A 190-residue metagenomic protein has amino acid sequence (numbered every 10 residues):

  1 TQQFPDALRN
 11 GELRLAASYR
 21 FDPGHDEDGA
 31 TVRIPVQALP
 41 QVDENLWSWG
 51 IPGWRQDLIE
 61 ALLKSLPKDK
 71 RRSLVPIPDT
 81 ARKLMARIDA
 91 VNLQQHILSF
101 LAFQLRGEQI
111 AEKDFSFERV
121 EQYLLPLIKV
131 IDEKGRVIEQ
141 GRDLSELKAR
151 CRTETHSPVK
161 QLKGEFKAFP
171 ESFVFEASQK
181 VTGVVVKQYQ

Functional and structural regions predicted by a protein language model:
T1-Q190: A positional "C-terminalness" feature that preferentially activates on distal terminal regions of long, nucleic
